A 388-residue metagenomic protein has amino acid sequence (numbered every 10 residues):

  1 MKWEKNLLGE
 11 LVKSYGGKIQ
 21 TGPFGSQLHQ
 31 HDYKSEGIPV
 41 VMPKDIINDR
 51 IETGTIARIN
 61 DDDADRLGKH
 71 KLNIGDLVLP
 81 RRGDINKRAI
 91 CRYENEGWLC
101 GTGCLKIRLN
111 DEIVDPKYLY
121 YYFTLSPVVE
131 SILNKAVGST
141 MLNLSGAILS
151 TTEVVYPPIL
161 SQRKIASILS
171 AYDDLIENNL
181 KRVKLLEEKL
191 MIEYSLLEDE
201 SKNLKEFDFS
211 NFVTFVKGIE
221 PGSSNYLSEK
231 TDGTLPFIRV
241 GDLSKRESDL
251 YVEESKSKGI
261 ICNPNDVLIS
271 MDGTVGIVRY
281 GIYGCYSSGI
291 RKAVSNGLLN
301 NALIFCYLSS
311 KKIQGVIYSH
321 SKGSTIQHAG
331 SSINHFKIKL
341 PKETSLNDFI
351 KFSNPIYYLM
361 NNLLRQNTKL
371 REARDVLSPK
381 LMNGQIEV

Functional and structural regions predicted by a protein language model:
M1-F24, T151-P221, E343-V388: Non-catalytic DNA-recognition/assembly elements of restriction-modification systems
N6-H31, K44-L77, S210-Y226, G233-D266 (+3 more regions): Sequence-specific dsDNA recognition surfaces
G25-H29, C91-Y93, G138-T140, N225-Y226 (+1 more regions): Short, solvent-exposed loop/turn elements at beta->coil junctions and helix N-caps that rim active or binding pockets
I38: Basic/aromatic-rich interaction segments and small domains that mediate binding to polyanionic partners
M42-P43, I59-S126, R239, K258-Q314 (+2 more regions): A short beta-sheet element
P43-K44, R82, C100-L105, Y120-L160 (+4 more regions): Glycine-anchored helix-breaking recognition loops at helix->coil/strand junctions
C100, I148, K189-L190, C285-Y286 (+1 more regions): N-terminal alpha-helical segment
